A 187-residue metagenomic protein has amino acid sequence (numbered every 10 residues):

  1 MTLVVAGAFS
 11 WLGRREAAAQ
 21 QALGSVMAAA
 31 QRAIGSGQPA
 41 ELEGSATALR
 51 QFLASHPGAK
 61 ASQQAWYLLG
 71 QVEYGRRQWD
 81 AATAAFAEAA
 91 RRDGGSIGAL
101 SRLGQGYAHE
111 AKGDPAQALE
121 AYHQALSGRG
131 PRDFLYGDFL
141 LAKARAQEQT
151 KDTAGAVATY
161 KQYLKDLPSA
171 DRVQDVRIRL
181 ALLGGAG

Functional and structural regions predicted by a protein language model:
P39-L42, W79, P115, T153: TPR-repeat structural position
A54-S62, R91-G98, S127-L135, Y163-D175: Short solvent-exposed coil/turn linkers within tandem alpha-helical repeat scaffolds
